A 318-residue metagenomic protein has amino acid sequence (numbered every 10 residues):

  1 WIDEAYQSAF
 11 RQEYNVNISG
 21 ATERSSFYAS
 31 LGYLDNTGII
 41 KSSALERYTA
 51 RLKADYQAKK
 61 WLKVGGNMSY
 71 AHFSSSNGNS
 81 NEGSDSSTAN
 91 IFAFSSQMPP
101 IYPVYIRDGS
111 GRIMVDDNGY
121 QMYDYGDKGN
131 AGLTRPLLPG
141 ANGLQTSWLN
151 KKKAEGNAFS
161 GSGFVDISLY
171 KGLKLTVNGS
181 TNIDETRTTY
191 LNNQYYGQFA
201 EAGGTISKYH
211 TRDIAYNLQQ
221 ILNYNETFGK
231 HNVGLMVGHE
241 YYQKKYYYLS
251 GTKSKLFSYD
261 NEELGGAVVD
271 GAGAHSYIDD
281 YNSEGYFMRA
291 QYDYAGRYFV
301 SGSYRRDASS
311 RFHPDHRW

Functional and structural regions predicted by a protein language model:
W1, I39, T49, K53-A158 (+2 more regions): Surface-exposed loop/interface segments of Gram-negative outer-membrane beta-barrel transport/assembly proteins
A5-Y6, E13-D35, I39, R51-Q57 (+3 more regions): Predominantly transmembrane beta-strands of Gram-negative outer membrane beta-barrel pores used for transport
F10, Y14-G20, E284-Y294: Structured alpha-helical segments in the cores of large, soluble enzyme domains
R11, T22-E23, Q57-K59, S168-Y170 (+2 more regions): Outer-membrane beta-barrel channels and translocator barrels
L31-D35, V300-F312: Transmembrane beta-strand segments that form the barrel wall of outer-membrane beta-barrel proteins
G161-I167, T181: Alpha-helical support elements that line or immediately flank enzyme active sites and cofactor-binding pockets
P314-W318: Short glycine/threonine-rich loop-to-helix capping motif typified by GTGT followed within a few residues by an Asp-Pro
